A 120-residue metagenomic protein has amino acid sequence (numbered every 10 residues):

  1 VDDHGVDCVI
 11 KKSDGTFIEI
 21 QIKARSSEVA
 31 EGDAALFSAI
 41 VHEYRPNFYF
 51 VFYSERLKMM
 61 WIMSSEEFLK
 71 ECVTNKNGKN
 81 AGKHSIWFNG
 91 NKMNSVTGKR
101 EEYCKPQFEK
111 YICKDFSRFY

Functional and structural regions predicted by a protein language model:
V1-H4, V9-Y120: Mixed-charge (Asp/Glu-Lys/Arg
